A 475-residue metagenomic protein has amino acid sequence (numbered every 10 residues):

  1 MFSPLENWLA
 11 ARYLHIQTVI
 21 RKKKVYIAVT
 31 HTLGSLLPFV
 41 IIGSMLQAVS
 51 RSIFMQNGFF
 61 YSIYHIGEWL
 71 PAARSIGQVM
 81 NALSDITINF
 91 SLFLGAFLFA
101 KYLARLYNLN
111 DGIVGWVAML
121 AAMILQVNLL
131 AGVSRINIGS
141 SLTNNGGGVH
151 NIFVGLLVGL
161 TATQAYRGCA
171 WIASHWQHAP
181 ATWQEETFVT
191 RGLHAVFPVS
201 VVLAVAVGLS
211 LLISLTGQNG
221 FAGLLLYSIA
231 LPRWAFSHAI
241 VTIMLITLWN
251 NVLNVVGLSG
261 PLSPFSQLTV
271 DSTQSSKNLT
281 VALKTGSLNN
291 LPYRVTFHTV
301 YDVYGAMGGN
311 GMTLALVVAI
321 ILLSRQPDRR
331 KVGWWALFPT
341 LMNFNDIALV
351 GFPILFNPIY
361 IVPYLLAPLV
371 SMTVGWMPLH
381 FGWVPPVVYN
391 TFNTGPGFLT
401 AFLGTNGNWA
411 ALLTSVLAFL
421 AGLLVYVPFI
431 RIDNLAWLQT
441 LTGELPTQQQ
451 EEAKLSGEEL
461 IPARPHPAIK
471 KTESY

Functional and structural regions predicted by a protein language model:
M1-I41, L46, S52-M55, P71-A72 (+3 more regions): Signature of multi-pass transmembrane helix bundles
A11, H15, N81-I86, R330-L337 (+1 more regions): Short, amphipathic, aromatic/basic-enriched membrane-interface segments that mark the entry/exit of transmembrane
G58-A82, I86-L98, S140, I240 (+1 more regions): Interfacial loop/helix-cap signal at membrane boundaries in integral membrane proteins
G58-I63, V270-A282, M372-P396: Juxtamembrane non-transmembrane "cap" segments at the membrane-aqueous interface of multi-pass membrane proteins
L94-F99, I246-N250, T313-V317, M342-V350: Hydrophobic, membrane-inserted alpha-helices
L103-Y107, F297-Y304, L316-V387, F402-S415: Hydrophobic alpha-helical bundle architecture
V133-S140, I240, L283-G286, F352-F356 (+1 more regions): A cytosolic-side transmembrane-helix exit/cap motif
V207-L226, L231-L322: Membrane-embedded translocation segments of transport machinery
